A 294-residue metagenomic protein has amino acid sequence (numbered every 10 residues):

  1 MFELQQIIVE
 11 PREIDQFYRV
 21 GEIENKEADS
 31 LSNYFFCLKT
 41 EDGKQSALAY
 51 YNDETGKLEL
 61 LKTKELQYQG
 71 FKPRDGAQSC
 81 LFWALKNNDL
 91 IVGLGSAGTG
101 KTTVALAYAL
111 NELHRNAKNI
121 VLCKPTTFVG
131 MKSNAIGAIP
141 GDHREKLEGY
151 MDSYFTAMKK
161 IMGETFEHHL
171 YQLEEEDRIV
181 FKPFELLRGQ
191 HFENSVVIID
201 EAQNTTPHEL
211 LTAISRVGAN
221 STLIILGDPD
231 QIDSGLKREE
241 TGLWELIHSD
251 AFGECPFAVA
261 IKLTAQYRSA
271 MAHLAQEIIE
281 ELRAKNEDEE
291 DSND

Functional and structural regions predicted by a protein language model:
M1-L61: Interdomain "pre-motor" coupling segment immediately N-terminal to P-loop NTPase/helicase cores
M1-Q5, E13-Q16, Q67-F71, D75-V196 (+1 more regions): Conserved helicase motor core of SF1/SF2 NTP-dependent helicases
K62-L66: Short glycine/proline-rich turn/loop motifs
D200: Walker B catalytic carboxylates
